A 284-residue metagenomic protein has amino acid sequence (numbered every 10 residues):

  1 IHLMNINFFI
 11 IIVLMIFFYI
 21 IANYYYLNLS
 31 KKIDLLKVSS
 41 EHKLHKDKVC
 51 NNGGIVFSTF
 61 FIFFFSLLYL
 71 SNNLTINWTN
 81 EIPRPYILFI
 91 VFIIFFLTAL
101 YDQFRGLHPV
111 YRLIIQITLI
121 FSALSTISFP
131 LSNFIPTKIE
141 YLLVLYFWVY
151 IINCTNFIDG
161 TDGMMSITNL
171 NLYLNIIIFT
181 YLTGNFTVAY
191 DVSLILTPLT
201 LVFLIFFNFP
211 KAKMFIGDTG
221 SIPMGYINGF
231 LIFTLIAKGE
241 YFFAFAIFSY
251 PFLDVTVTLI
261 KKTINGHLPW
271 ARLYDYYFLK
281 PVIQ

Functional and structural regions predicted by a protein language model:
I1-L3: Short, Lys/Arg-enriched N-terminal segments with co-localized hydrophobic residues within the first ~10-30 amino acids
N5-T256: "…together with the soluble PPM/PP2C metallo-phosphatase catalytic core" -> "…together with the soluble PPM/PP2C
G54, I247-Q284: Membrane-proximal soluble regions of multi-pass membrane proteins
